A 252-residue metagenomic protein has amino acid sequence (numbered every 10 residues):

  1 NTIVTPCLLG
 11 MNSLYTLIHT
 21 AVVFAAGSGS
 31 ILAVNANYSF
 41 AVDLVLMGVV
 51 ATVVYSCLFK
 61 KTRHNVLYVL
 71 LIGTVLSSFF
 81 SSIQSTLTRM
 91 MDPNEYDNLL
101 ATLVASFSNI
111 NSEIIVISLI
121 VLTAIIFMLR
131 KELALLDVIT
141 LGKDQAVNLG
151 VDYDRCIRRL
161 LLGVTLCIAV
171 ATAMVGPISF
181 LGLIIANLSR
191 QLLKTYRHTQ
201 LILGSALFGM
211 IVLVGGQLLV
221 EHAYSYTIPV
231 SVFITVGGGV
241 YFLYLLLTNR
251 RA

Functional and structural regions predicted by a protein language model:
N1-A252: Alpha-helical transmembrane segments in inner-membrane proteins
